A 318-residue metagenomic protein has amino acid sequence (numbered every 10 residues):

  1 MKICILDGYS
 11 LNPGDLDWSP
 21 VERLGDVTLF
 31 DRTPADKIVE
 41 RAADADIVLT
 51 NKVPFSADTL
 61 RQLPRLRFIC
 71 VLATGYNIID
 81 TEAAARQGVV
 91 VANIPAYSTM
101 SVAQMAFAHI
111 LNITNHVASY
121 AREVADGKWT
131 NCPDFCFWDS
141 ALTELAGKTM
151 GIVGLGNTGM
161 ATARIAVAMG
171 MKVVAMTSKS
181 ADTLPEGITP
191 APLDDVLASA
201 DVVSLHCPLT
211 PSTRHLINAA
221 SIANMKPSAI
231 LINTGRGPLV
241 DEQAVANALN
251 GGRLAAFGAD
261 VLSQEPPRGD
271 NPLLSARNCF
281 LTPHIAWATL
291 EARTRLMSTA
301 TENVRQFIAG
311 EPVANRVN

Functional and structural regions predicted by a protein language model:
M1-I47, V174: N-terminal glycine-/charge-rich "phosphate-binding" loop or analogous flexible N-terminal tail
L6, I152-V153: Conserved N-terminal Rossmann-fold NAD(P)-binding element of oxidoreductases
D31, L72-A73, V89-M100, T177: Short beta->alpha connector loops at strand-helix junctions that form conserved, small/polar/Pro-enriched
F55-R61, K172-V174, K179-P272: Rossmann-like adenosine-cofactor binding region
Q87, P95-T149: Phosphate-binding beta-alpha-beta segment of Rossmann-like dinucleotide-binding domains, i.e., the NAD(P)
V91, S228-N318: Rossmann-like dinucleotide-binding domain for NAD(H)/NADP(H)
T158: Hydrophobic/small residue at the entry helix of a nucleotide-binding pocket
